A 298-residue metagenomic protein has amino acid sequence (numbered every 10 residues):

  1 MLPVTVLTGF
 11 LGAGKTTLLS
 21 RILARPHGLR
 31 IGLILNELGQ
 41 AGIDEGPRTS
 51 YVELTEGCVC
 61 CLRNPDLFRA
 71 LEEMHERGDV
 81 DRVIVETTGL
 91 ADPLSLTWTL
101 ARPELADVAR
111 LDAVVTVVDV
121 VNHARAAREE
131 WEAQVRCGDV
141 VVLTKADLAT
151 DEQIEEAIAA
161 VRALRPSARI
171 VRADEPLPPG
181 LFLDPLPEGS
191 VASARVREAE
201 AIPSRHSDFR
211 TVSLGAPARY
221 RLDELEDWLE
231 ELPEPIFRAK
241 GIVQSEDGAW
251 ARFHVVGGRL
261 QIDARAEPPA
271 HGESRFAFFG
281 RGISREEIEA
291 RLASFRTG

Functional and structural regions predicted by a protein language model:
L2-A13, T17-A126: Nucleotide-state-sensitive switch-loop elements of NTP-binding domains
L7, I34, D119, T144-K145 (+2 more regions): A secondary-structure boundary/capping signal
S20, N36, T144-K145, R165: Asparagine-centered polar/low-complexity signal
T55, I84, K145, V212-S213: Conserved short-loop catalytic and cofactor-binding motifs
T99-P103, W131-A133, A159-A160: Glycine-rich, phosphate-binding/catalytic loops in enzymes
V120-C137, V141-L143: Flexible active-site lid/hinge loop adjacent to a nucleotide/diphosphate and Mg2+-phosphate binding pocket
V135-V140, A146-S274, R281-G298: C-terminal accessory "lid"/substrate-recognition subdomains
